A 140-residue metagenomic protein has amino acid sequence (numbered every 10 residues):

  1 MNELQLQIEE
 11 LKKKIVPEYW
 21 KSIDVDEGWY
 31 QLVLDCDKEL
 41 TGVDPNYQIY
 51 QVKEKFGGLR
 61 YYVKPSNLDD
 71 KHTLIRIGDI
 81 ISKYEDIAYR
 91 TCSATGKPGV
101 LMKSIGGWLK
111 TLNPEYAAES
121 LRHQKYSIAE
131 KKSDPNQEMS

Functional and structural regions predicted by a protein language model:
M1-I80, S140: Long, charged N-terminal interaction/targeting segments
K53, G78-T91, M102-G107: Short, flexible, mixed-charge glycine/proline-rich loop motifs that serve as phosphate/nucleic-acid-contacting
C92-T95, N113: Short cysteine-rich clusters marking metal-coordination/redox-active sites
P98-K103, A118-L121: Short functional micro-motifs and their immediate structural scaffolds
G106-E119: Cysteine-rich micro-motifs
A117-K132: Short metal-binding segments enriched for Cys and/or His
K132-S140: Long, low-complexity, intrinsically disordered segments
